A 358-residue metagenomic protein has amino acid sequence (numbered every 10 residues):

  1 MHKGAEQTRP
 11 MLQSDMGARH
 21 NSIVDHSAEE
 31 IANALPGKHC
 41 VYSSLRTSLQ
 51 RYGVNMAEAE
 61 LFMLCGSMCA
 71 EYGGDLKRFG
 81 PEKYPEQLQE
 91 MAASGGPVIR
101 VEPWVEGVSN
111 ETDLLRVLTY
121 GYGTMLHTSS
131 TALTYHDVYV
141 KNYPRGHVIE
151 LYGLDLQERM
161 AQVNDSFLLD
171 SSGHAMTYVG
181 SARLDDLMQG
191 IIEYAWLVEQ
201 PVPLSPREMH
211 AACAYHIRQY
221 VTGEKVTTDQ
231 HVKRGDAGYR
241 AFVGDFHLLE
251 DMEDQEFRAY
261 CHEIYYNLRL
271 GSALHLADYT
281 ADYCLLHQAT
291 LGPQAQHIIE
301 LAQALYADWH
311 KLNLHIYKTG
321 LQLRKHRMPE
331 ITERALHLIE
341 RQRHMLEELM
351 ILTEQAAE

Functional and structural regions predicted by a protein language model:
M1: Divalent metal-binding acidic/histidine catalytic loops
G4-L204: Conserved active-site-adjacent core of cysteine acyl-enzyme catalytic domains
A5, A34, K38, G107 (+12 more regions): Intrinsic-disorder-associated interaction segments
V24-D25, N33-G37, Y260-H275: Short, structured interface segments that constitute the first stable element of a domain
R51, V117, H216, Y220 (+1 more regions): Residues that form generic nucleotide/phosphate-binding pockets
L156-S272, L286: Noncatalytic regulatory segments and standalone regulatory/sensor domains
Y265-E358: Charged, long alpha-helical assembly modules
